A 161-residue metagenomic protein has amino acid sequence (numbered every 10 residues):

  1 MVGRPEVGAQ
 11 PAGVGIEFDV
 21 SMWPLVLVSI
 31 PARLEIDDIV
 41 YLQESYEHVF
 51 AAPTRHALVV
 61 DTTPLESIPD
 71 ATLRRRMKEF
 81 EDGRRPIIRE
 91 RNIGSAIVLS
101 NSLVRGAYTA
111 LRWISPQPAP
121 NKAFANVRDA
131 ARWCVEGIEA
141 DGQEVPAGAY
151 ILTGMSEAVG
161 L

Functional and structural regions predicted by a protein language model:
M1-L161: Amphipathic, Lys/Arg-enriched alpha-helical "gate/interface" segment within cytosolic domains that mediates
